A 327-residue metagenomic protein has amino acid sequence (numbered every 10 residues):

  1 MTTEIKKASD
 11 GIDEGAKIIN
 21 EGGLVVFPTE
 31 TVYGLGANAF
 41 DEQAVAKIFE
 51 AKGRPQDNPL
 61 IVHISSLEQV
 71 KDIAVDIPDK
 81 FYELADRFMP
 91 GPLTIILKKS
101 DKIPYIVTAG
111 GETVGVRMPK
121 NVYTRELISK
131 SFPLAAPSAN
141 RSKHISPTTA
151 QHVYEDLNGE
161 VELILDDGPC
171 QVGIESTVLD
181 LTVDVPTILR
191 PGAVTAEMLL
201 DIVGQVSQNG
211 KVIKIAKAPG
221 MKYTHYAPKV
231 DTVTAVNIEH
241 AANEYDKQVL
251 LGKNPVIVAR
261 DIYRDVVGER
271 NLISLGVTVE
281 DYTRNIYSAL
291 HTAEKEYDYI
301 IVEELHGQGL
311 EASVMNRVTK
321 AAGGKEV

Functional and structural regions predicted by a protein language model:
M1-V327: Active-site-adjacent structural elements in enzyme catalytic cores
